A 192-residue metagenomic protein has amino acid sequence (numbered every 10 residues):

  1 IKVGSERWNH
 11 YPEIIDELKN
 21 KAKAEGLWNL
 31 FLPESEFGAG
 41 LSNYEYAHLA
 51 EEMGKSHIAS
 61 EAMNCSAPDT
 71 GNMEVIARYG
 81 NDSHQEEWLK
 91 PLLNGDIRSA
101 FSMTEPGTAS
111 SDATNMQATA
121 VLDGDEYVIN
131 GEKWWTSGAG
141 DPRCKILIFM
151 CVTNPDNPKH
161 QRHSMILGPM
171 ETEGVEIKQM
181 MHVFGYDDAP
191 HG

Functional and structural regions predicted by a protein language model:
I1-A67, E74, R78, S83-N94 (+3 more regions): Amphipathic, small/basic residue-rich leader segments at the start of a protein or domain
S60-M73, L93-E105, E132-L147: FAD-binding core of FAD-dependent oxidoreductases, characterized by glycine-rich FAD pyrophosphate-binding loops
W88, W134, K178-H182: Short beta-alpha junctions and helix-cap segments that line functional grooves
G107-S111, S137-P142, P155-N157, V183-P190: Short Gly/Pro-enriched turn/cap motifs at secondary-structure boundaries
A113-M116, C144, Q161-H163, A189-H191: Short beta-strand-initiation
N115, E173-G192: Flexible, small-/acidic-enriched active-site or ligand-binding loops
A118-V121: A structural signal for short hydrophobic beta-strand segments in well-ordered beta-sheet cores
D125-E126, N130-E176: A short core secondary-structure module
